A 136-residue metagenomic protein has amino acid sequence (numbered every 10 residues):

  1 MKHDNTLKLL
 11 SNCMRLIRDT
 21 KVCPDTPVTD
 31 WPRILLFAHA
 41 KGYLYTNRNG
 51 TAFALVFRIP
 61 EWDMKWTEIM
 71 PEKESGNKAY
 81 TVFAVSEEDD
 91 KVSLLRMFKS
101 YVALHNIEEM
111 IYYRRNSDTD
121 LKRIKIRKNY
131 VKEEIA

Functional and structural regions predicted by a protein language model:
M1, E133-A136: Short intrinsically disordered terminal tails
M1-W31: Short amphipathic alpha-helix that is part of the acyltransferase structural core
K2-N5, W31-F37, K99-H105: Short linear motifs in intrinsically disordered
K8, R15, L36, L95-R96: Polar/charged alpha-helical tracts
S11, A38-A40, A52-A54, A79 (+3 more regions): A sequence-composition feature that detects small, non-aromatic residues
K21-E74, Y130-V131: A conserved beta-strand-loop-helix scaffold within acyl/acetyltransferase catalytic domains
M64-N129: Acyl-donor binding region in acyl/amide transferases
